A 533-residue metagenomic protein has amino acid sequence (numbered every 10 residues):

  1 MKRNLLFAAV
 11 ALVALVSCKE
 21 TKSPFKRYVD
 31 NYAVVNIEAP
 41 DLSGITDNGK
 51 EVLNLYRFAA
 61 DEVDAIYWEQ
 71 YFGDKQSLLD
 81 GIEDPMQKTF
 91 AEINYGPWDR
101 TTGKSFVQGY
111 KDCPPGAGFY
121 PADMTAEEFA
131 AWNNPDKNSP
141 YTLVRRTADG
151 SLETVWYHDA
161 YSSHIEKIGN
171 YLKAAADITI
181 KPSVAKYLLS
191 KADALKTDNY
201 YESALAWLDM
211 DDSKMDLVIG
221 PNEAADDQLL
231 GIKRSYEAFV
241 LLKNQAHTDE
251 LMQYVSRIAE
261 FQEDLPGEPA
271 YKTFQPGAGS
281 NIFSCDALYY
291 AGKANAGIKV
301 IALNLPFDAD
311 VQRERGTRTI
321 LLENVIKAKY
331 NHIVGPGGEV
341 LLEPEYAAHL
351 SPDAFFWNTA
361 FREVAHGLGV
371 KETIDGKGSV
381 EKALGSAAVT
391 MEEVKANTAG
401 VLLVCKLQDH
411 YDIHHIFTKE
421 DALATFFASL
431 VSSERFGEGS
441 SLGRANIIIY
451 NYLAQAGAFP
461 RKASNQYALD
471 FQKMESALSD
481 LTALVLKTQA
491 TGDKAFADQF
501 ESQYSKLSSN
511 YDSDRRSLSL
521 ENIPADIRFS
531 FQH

Functional and structural regions predicted by a protein language model:
A14-S17: C-terminal motif of bacterial Sec signal peptides marking the signal peptidase cleavage site
K22-L188: N-terminal helix-rich structural modules
T46, A354-K371, A396, V401: Active-site recognition of the HExxH zinc-binding catalytic motif
Y157-A347, S351: Contiguous, non-catalytic segments that form substrate-binding/exosite surfaces or channel walls
K181, V389-L407: An active-site-proximal "capping" alpha-helix that borders the catalytic cofactor pocket
V370-V394: Post-HEXXH active-site segment of zinc metalloproteases
V401-Q499: Long, well-structured alpha-helical subdomains associated with metal-dependent extracellular/ecto-lumenal hydrolases
V485-H533: Extended, compositionally biased alpha-helical segments that mediate assembly or anchoring
